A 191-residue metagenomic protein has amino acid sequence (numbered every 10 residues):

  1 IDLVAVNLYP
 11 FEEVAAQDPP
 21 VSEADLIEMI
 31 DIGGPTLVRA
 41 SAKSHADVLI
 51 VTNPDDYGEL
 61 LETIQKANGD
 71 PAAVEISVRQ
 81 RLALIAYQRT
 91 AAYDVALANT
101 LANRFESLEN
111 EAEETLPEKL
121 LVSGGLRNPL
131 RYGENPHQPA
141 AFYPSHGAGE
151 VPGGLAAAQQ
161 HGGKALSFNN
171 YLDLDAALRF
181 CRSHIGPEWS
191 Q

Functional and structural regions predicted by a protein language model:
I1-A42: Active-site/ligand-binding-proximal alpha/beta "capping" segment
A5-V6, R39, L49-N53, I76: General beta-strand structural signal in soluble alpha/beta enzymes
P10, V14, P35, D47 (+2 more regions): Alpha-helix capping at helix-to-loop junctions
A24-I30, A46-D47, F142-G147: Short, functional N-terminal and low-complexity linear motifs
I27-I30, L49-I50, E75, L166-N169: Glycine- and other small-residue-rich loops at beta-strand/loop junctions that grip anionic moieties
R39-S44, F180-H184: Alpha-helix C-terminal capping segments
K43-E59: Short, glycine-/small-residue-rich phosphate/pyrophosphate-handling segment
D55, E59-T63, A67-Q191: Active-site loops and adjacent core secondary-structure elements that bind or stabilize anionic groups
